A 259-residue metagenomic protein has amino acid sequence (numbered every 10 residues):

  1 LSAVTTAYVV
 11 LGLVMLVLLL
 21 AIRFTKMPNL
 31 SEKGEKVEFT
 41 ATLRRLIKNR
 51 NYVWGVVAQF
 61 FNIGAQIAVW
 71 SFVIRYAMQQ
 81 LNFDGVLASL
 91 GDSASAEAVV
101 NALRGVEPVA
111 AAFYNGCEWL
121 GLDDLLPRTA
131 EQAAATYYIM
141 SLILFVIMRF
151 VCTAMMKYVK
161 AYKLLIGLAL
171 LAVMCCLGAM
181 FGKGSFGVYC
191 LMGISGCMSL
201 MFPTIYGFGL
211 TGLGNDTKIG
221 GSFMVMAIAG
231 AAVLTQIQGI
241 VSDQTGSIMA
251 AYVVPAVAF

Functional and structural regions predicted by a protein language model:
L1, A77-M78, M155-M156, Q238-S247 (+1 more regions): Interfacial helix-cap and linker-helix signal at transmembrane-aqueous boundaries of multi-pass secondary transporters
V10-K33: C-terminal membrane-cytosol helix-exit motif in multi-pass small-molecule transporters
K48-E97, N101-T136: Extracytoplasmic gate region of multi-pass secondary transporters
I147-K160, S242: Helix-to-loop junctions at the C-terminal end of transmembrane segments in multipass secondary transporters
K163-G178: Structural signature of the two symmetry-related core transmembrane helices
M180-C190: Helix-loop junctions at membrane interfaces in 12-TM secondary transporters
S199-G214: Intracellular juxtamembrane helix-capping segments at the cytosolic ends of symmetry-related transmembrane helices
G212-S247: A late C-terminal transmembrane helix in Major Facilitator Superfamily
